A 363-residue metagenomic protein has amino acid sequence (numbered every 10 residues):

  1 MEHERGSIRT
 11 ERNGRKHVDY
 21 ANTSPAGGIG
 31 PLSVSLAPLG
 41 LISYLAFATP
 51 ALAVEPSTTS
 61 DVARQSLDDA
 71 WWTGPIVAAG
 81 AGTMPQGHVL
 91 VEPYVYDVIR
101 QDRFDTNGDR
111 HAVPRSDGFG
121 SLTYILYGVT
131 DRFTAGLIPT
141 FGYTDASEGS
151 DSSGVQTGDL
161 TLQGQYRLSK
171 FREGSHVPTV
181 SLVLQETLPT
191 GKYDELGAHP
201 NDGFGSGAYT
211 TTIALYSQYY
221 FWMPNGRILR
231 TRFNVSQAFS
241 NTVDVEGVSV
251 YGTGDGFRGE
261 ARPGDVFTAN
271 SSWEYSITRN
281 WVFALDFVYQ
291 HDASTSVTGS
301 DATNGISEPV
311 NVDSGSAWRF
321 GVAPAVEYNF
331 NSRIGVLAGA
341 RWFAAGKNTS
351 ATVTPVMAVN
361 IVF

Functional and structural regions predicted by a protein language model:
A51-D102, R172-T179: Outer-membrane beta-barrel biogenesis signature
S60-D68, Y96-L122, N201: Surface-exposed strand-loop-strand hairpins of Gram-negative outer-membrane beta-barrel proteins
A79-G80, V91, T123-V129, L162-Y166 (+8 more regions): Residues on the lipid-exposed face of transmembrane beta-strands in outer-membrane beta-barrel proteins
A79-G87, R132, K170-T179, W222-L229 (+3 more regions): Short loop/turn motifs that connect adjacent beta-strands in outer-membrane beta-barrel proteins
Q86-Y96, D202-G305: Detector for outer-membrane/organellar transmembrane beta-barrel domains, recognizing the amphipathic beta-strand
P93-D97, L137-F141, V180-L188, T231-F239 (+3 more regions): Transmembrane beta-barrel strands of outer-membrane/channel proteins
D102-H111, D255-F363: Outer membrane beta-barrel transmembrane domains
D117-S121, S153-L160, P178, G205-T211 (+3 more regions): Residues that define the transmembrane beta-barrel architecture of outer-membrane proteins
